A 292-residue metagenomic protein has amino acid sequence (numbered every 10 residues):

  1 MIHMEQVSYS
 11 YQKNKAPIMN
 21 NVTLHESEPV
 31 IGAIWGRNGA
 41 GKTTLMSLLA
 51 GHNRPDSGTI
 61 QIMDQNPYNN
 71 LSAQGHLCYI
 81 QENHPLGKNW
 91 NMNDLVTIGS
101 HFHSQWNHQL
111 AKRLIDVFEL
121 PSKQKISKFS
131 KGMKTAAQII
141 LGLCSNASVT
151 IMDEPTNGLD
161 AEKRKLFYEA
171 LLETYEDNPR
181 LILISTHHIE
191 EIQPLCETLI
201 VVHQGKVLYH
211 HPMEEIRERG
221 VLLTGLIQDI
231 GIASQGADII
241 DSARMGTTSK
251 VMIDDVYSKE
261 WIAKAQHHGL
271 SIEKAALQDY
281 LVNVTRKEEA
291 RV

Functional and structural regions predicted by a protein language model:
M1-V22, E26-E28: A short, flexible loop at the N-terminus of ABC-type nucleotide-binding domains that lies
W35-R37: The feature captures the beta-strand-to-loop junction immediately N-terminal to the Walker
A50: Helix-to-loop junction immediately C-terminal to a conserved catalytic motif
G58-N69: Conserved ABC transporter NBD signature motif
Y79-Q138: ABC-family P-loop ATPase nucleotide-binding domains
T150-E154: Catalytic Walker B motif of ABC-type/P-loop ATPase nucleotide-binding domains
T247-V292: C-terminal coupling/interaction segments
